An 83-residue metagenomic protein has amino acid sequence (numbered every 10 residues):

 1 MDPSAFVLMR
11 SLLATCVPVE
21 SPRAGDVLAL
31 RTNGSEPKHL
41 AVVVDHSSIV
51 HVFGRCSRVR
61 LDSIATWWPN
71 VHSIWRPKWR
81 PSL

Functional and structural regions predicted by a protein language model:
M1-R58: ...with weaker cross-activation on analogous glycine-rich loops/strands in unrelated enzymes
S63-L83: Non-catalytic ligand/cofactor/substrate-binding and regulatory segments of enzyme domains
